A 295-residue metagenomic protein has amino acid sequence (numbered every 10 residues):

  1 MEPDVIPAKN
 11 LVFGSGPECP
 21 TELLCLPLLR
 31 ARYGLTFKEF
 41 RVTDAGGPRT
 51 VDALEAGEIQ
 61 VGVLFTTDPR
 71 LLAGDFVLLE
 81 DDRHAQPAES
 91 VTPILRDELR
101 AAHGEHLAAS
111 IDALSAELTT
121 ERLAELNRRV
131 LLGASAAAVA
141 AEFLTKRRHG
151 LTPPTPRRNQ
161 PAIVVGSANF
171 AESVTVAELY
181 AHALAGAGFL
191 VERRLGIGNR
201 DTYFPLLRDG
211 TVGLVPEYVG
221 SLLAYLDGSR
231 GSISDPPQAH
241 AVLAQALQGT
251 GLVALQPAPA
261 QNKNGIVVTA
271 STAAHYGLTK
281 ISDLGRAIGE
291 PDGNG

Functional and structural regions predicted by a protein language model:
M1-V12, R96-R100, S115-T120, P237-G295: A conserved helix-loop-strand patch within extracytoplasmic ligand-binding domains of the periplasmic binding
E2-F40, E142, Y180-G188, I281-G295: Ligand-binding cleft/hinge of the Venus flytrap
A8-S15, R158-S173, F189-R194, D292-G295: Short, well-ordered beta-strand elements
P17, K38-D52, E192-P205: Short helix-initiation/N-cap motifs at beta->coil->alpha
E18-L28, L35, S90, E105-I163 (+1 more regions): An extracytoplasmic/periplasmic, membrane-proximal ligand-sensing/linker region
D44, T67-S115, A241, G249-V253 (+1 more regions): Periplasmic-binding protein-like
D52-L79, P216-L243: A ligand-binding cleft/hinge motif common to bilobed small-molecule-binding domains
E172-Y218: Extracytoplasmic small-molecule ligand-binding "clamshell" domains of the periplasmic binding protein/Venus flytrap
